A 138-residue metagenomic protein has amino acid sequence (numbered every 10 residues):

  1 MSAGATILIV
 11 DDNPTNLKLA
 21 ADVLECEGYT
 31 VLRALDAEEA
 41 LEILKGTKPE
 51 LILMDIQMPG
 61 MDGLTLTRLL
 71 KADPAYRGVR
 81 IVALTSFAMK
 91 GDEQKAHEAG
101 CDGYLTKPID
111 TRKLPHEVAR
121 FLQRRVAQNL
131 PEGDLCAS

Functional and structural regions predicted by a protein language model:
K18-C26: Charged docking surfaces used in two-component/phosphorelay signaling
R33-L51: Acidic, metal-coordinating helix/loop segments flanking the phosphotransfer/catalytic sites of two-component signaling
D55, T85: Active-site residues of response regulator receiver
M58: Receiver (REC) domain active-site loop signature in two-component systems and cognate sites in sensor histidine kinases
M89, L105-T106: Residues at the ends of beta-strands that form strand-to-helix hinge/output surfaces
I109-V118: C-terminal output helix
